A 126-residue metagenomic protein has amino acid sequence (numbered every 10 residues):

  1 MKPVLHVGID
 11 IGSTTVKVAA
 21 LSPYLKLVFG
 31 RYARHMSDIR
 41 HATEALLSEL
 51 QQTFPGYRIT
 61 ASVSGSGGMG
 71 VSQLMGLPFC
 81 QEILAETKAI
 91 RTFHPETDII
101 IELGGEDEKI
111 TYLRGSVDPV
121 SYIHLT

Functional and structural regions predicted by a protein language model:
M1-E82: N-terminal glycine/serine-rich phosphate-binding loop of ATP-dependent small-molecule kinases, especially carbohydrate
K2, G67-V117: Conserved phosphate-binding catalytic cores of ATP/NTP-utilizing and phosphoryl-transfer enzymes
L27, D118-P119: Hydrophobic "anchor" residues
I123-T126: Conserved small/polar residues in nucleotide/adenosyl-binding loops
